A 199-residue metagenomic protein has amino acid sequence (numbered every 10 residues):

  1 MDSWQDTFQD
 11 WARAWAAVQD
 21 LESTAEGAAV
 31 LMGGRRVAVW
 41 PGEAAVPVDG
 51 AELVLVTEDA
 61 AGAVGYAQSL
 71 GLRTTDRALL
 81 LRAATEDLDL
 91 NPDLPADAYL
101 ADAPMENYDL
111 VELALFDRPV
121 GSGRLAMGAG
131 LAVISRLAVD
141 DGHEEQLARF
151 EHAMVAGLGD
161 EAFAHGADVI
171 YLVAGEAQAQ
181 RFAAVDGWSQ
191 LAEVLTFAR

Functional and structural regions predicted by a protein language model:
M1, T75-L80, L90-M105, D109-V111 (+1 more regions): Hydrophobic, aromatic-enriched alpha-helical segments typical of multi-pass transmembrane helices
M1-A51, E58-G65, D93-L94, D102-P104: N-terminal charged segments
G33-P41, G130-L147: Conserved acetyl-CoA binding element of GNAT-fold acetyltransferases
A44-V46, E144-A162: Conserved acetyl-CoA-binding loop-helix of GNAT-fold acetyltransferases
D49-E58, A162-A174: Conserved GNAT acetyl-CoA-binding A-motif
D59-A60, G65-D93, D168-R199: Active-site/acyl-donor-binding loops of N-acyltransferases
A103-D140, E161, A192: A conserved beta-strand-loop-helix scaffold within acyl/acetyltransferase catalytic domains
